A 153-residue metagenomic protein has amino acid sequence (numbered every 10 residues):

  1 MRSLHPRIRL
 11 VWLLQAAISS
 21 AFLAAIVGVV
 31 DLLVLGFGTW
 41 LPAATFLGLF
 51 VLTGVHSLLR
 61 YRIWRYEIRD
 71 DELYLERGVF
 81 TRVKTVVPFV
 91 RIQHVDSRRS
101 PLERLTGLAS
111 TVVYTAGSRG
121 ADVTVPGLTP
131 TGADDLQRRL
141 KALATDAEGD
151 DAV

Functional and structural regions predicted by a protein language model:
M1-V153: N-terminal basic, Ser/Thr-rich segments that initiate or prime the first beta/alpha elements at protein or domain
